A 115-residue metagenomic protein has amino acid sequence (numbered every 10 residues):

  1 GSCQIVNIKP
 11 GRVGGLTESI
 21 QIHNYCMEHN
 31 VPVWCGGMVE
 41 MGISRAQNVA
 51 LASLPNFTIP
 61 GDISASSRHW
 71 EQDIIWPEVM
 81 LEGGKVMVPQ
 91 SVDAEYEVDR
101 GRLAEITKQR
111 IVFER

Functional and structural regions predicted by a protein language model:
G1-P89: Shared catalytic-loop signature of beta/alpha-barrel
I75-R115: C-terminal extensions of enzymes
